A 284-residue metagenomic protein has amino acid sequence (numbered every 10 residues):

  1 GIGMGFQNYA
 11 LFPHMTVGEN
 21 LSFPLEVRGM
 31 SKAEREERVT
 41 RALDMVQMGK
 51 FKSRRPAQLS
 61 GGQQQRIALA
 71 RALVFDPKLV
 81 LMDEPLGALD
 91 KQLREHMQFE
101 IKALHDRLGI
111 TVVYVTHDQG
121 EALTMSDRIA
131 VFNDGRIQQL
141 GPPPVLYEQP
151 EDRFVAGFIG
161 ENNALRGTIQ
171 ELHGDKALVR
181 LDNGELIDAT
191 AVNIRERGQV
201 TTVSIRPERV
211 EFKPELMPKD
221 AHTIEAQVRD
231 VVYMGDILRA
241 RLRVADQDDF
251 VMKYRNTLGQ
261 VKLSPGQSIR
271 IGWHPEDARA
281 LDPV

Functional and structural regions predicted by a protein language model:
G1-G3, Q7-G157: ABC ATPase nucleotide-binding domains
N8, N20, N133, N162-N163 (+2 more regions): Asparagine-centered polar/low-complexity signal
H96, P150, A164, T223-I224: Short, conserved clusters of charged catalytic residues that mark active-site and nucleotide-handling motifs
N162, E171-V284: Non-catalytic connector elements of ABC transporters
G167: Short beta-strand-centered aromatic/proline hotspots
